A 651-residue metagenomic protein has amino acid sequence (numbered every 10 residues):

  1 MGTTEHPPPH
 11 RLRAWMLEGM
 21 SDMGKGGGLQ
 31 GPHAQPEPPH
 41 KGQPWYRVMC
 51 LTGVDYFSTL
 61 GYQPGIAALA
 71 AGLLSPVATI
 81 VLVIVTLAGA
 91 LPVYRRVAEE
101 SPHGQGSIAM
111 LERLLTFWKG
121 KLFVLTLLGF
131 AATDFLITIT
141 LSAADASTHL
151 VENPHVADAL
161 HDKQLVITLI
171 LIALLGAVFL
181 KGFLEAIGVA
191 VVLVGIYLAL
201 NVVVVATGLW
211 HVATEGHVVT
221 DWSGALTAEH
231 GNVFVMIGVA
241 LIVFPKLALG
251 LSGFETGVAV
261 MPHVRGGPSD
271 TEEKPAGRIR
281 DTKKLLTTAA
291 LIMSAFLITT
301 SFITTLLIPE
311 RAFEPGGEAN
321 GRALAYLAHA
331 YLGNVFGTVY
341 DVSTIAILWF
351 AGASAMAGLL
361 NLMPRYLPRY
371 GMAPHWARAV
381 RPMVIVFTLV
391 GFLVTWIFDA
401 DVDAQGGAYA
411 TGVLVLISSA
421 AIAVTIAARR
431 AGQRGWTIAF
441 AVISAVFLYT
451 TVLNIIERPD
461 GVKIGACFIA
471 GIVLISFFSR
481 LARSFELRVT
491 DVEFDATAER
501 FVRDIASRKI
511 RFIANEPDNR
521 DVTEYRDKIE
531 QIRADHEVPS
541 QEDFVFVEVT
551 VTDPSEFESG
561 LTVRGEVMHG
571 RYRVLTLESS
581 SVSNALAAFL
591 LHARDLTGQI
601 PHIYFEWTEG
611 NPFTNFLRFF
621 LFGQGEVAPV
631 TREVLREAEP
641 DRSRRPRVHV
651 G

Functional and structural regions predicted by a protein language model:
M1-P38, L487-G651: Cytosolic C-terminal regulatory domains/tails of membrane transporters and channels
M1-Y62, L111-R113, F117-L125: Membrane-interface "cap" regions at the ends of multi-pass membrane proteins
E37, V48, V97-D134, V156-H161 (+3 more regions): Transmembrane-helix boundary/entry motifs in multi-pass membrane transporters
P64-R113, K119-V124, T140-I172, I196 (+1 more regions): Extracellular loop-to-transmembrane helix junctions
F117-K121, H161-I170, R265-F296, P364-D399 (+1 more regions): Loop-to-transmembrane helix boundary motifs in multi-pass membrane proteins
G195, V202-S252, I456, D460: Helix-loop-helix junctions that connect adjacent transmembrane segments in multi-pass membrane transporters
A206-V219, G266-P275, T287-A323: Extracellular/periplasmic helix-exit of transmembrane alpha-helices
V239-I242, G406, A423-N519: A generic transmembrane alpha-helix motif of multi-pass inner-membrane proteins
